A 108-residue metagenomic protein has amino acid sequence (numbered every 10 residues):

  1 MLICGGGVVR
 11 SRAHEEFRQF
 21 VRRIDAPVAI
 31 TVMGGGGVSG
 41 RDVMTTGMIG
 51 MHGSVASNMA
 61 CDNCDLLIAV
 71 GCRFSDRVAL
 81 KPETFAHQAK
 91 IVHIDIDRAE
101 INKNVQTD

Functional and structural regions predicted by a protein language model:
M1-V43: Cofactor-pocket helix-loop regions in the catalytic cores of large enzyme subunits
G34-D108: Glycine-rich, acidic loop regions that bind phosphate or pyrophosphate groups
